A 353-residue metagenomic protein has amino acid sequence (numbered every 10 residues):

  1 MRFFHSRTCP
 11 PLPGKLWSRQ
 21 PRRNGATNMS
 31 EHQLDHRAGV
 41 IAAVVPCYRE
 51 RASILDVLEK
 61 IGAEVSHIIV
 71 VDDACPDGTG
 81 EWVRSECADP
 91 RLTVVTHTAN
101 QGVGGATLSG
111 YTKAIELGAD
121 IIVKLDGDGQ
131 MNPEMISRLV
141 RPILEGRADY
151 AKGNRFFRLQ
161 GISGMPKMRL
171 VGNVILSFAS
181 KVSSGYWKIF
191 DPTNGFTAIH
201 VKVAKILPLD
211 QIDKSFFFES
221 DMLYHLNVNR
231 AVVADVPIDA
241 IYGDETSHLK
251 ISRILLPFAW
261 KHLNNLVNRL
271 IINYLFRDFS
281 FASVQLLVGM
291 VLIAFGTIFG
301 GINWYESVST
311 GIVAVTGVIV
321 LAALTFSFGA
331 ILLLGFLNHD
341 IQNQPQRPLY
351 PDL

Functional and structural regions predicted by a protein language model:
R2-F3, N24-H36, I212-D213, F217-L353: Hydrophobic helical membrane-anchoring modules
V40-A42, H67, D221: Cell-envelope/extracellular polymer assembly enzymes that use nucleotide-activated donors
Y48-E64: Short, well-formed alpha-helical segments that are part of the catalytic scaffolds of diverse glycosyltransferases
A52-D56, D77-E86: Acidic helix N-cap motif at the loop->helix transition within catalytic regions of sugar-transfer enzymes
L58, S66-C75, V95-T96: Short beta-strand/loop segment that forms part of the nucleotide-sugar
D72-E81, A99, G129: A conserved acidic beta->alpha catalytic loop
V95-E116, I121, P133-F216, G243-R253: Acceptor/aglycone-binding surface of glycosyltransferases and processive sugar-polymer synthases
